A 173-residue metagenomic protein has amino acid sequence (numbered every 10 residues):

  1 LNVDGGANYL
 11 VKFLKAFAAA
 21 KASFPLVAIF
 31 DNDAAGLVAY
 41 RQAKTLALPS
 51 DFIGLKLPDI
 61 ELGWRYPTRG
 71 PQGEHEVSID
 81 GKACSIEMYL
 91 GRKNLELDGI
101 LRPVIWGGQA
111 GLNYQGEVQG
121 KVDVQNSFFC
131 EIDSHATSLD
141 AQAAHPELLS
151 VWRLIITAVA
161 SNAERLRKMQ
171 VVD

Functional and structural regions predicted by a protein language model:
L1-G36: RecA-like P-loop NTPase motor core
L14-A18, A43-A47, N94, I155-V159 (+1 more regions): Hydrophobic, Leu/Ile/Phe/Ala-enriched alpha-helical segments that form helix-helix packing faces
A19-K21, I79, A83, A141 (+1 more regions): Active-site-proximal structural scaffolding
V27-S134: Activity-critical C-terminal alpha-helical subdomain
P103, G108-D173: Terminal low-complexity/disordered tails
